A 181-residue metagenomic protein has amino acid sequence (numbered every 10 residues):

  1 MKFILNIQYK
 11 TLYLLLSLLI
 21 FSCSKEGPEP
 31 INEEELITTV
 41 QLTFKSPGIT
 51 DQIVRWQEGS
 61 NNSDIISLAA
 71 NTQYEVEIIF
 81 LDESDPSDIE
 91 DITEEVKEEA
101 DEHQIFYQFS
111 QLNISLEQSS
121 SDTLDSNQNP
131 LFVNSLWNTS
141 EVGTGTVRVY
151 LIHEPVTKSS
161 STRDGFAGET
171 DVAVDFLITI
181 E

Functional and structural regions predicted by a protein language model:
M1-F21: Sec-dependent bacterial lipoprotein signal peptides
L18-L42: Bacterial Sec-dependent N-terminal signal peptides
P30-I31, D64-T72, N138-S140: Short, solvent-exposed beta-strand/turn "edge" segments of beta-rich domains on protein surfaces
L42-A69: N-terminal edge beta-strand
W56-N62, S115-T139: A beta-strand/beta-hairpin structural motif
E75, F80, L131, S135-D164: Internal, hydrophobic beta-strand segments that form the core of beta-sheet-rich folds
D88-Q128: Extended, polar beta-sheet/loop recognition surfaces of beta-rich domains that mediate binding to diverse ligands
R163-E181: Short beta-strand elements
